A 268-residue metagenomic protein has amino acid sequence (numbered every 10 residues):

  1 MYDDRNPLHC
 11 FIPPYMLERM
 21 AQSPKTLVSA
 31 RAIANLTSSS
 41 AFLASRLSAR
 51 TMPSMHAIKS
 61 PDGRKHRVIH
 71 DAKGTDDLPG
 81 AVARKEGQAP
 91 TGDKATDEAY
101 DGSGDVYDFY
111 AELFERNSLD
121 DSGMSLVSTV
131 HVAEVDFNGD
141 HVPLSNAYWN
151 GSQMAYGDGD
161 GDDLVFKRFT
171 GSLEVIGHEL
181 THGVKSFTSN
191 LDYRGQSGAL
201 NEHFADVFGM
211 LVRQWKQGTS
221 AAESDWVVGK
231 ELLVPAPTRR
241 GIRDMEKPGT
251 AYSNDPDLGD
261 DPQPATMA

Functional and structural regions predicted by a protein language model:
M1-V175, G183-A268: Zymogen propeptides/activation segments of proteases
